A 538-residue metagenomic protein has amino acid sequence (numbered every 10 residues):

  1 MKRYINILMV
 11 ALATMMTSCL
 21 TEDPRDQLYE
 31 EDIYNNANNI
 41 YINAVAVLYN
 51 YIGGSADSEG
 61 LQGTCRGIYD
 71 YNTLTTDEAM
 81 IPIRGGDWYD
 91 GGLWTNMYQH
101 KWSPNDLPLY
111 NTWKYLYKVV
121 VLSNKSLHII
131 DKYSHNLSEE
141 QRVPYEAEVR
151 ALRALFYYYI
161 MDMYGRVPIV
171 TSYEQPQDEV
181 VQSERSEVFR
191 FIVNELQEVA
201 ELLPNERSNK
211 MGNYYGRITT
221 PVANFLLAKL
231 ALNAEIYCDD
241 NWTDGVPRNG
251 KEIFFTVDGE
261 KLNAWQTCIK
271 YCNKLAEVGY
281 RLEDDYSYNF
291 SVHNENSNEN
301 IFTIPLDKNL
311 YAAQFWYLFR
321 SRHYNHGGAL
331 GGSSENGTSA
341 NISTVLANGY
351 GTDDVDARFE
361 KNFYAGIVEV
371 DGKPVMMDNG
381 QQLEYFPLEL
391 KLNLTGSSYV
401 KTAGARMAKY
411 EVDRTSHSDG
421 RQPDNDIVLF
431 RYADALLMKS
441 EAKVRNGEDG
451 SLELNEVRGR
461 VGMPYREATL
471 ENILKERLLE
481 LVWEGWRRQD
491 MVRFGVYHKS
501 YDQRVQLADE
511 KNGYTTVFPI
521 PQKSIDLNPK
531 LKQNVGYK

Functional and structural regions predicted by a protein language model:
R3, A13-I40, I192, A228 (+4 more regions): Bacterial Sec-dependent N-terminal signal peptides
S18-T21, L116-V119, F191-V193, Y214-Y215 (+8 more regions): Long, intrinsically disordered, low-complexity segments
C19-T73, R248-N249, S524-K538: Membrane-proximal, proline-rich intrinsically disordered regions
E31, E59-I81, S172-Y173, L203-V222 (+2 more regions): Short, surface-exposed recognition loops and adjoining beta-strand edges that mediate ligand/DNA contacts, enriched
I33-A46, N50-S55, G60, R84-Y164 (+9 more regions): Conserved, well-structured interaction surfaces
G54, D284-H293, S297-E389, D449: Glycine-rich, aromatic-lined ligand/substrate-binding cores of catalytic and carbohydrate-binding domains
G85, Y89-K101, Y350-F430: Flexible, polar/acidic helix-loop-strand segments at domain edges
